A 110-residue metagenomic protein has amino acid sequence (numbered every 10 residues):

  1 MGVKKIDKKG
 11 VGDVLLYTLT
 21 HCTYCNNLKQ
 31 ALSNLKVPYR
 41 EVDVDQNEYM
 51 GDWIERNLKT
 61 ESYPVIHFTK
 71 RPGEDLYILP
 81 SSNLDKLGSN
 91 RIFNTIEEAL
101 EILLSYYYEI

Functional and structural regions predicted by a protein language model:
G2-R40: Local sequence-structure signature of Cys/Sec-based thiol-disulfide redox active-site neighborhoods
V14-L16, L32, I66, A99 (+1 more regions): Hydrophobic beta-strand residues in large extracellular and virion-surface proteins
N27-A31, P38-Y39, E55-N57, K86-L87 (+1 more regions): Non-catalytic interaction surface on structured domains
Q46-M50: Short acidic loop-to-helix transition motifs that present clustered carboxylates
G51-L58, L100-Y106: Short amphipathic alpha-helix with an adjacent loop that forms part of the alpha/beta core around
N57-T69: Structural micro-motif
F68-I110: Non-catalytic, surface beta->alpha helical segment in thiol-disulfide oxidoreductase systems
